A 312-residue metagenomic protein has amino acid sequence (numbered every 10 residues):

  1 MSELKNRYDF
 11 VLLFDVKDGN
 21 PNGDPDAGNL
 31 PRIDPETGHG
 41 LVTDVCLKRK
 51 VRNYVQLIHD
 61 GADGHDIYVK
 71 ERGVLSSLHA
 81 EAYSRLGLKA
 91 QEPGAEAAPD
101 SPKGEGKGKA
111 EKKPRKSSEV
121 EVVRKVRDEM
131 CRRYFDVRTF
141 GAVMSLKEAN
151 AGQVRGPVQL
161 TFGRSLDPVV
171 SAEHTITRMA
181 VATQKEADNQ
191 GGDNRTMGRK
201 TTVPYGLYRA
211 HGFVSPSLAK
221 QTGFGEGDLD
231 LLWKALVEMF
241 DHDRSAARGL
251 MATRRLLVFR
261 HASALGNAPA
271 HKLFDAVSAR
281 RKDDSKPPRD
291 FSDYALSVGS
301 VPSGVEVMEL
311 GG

Functional and structural regions predicted by a protein language model:
M1-G312: RNA-binding basic/glycine-rich loop and surface signature characteristic of RAMP-family CRISPR effectors
